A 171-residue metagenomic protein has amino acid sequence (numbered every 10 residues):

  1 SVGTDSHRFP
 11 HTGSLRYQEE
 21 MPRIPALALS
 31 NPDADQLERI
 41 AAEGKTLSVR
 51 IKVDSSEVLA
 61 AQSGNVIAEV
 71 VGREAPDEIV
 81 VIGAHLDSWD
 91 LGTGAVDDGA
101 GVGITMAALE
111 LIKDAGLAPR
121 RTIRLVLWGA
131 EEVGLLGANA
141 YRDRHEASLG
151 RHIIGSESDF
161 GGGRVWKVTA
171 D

Functional and structural regions predicted by a protein language model:
S1-D5: A conserved hydrophobic secondary-structure block that centers on an alpha-helix together with its immediately flanking
S6-L15: Glycine-rich, charge-decorated loop segments at or immediately adjacent to ligand/cofactor-binding or catalytic sites
L15-A95, A107-A115, R120, D143: Soluble metallo-hydrolase cores and metallopeptidase-like ectodomains found primarily in the secretory/periplasmic
I24-D35, A41, A75, D90 (+1 more regions): Metal-dependent peptidase/peptidase-like ectodomains
V80-G83, R120-G129, I154-S156: Beta-strand segments within the central parallel beta-sheet cores of soluble alpha/beta enzyme folds
G99-A107, L135-L136, A140: Short amphipathic alpha-helical face segments that pack within enzyme cores and frequently flank/anchor catalytic
E110-L136: Short helix-loop-beta-strand segments that form the rim/entrance of peptidase-like active sites
